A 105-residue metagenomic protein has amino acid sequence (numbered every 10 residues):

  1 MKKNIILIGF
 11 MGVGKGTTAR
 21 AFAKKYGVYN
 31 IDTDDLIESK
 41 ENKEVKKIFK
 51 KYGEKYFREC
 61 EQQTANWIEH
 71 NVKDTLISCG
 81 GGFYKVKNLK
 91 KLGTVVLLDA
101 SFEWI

Functional and structural regions predicted by a protein language model:
M1-I6: Extreme N-terminal starter segment of soluble prokaryotic enzymes
L7, I77: Hydrophobic anchor at the beta1->P-loop junction of P-loop NTPases
F10: P-loop (Walker A) phosphate-binding loop of NTP-binding proteins
G16: Walker A/P-loop
R20-Q63: Conserved substrate/cofactor phosphate-moiety recognition/catalytic segment in nucleotide-dependent phosphotransferases
V72-L76, G93-T94: Loop/turn-to-beta-strand initiation segments
S78-F83: Glycine-rich beta-strand-to-loop/alpha-helix junction loops that act as flexible
K90-I105: Conserved phosphate-donor/acceptor-positioning beta-strand/loop module used by diverse small-molecule
